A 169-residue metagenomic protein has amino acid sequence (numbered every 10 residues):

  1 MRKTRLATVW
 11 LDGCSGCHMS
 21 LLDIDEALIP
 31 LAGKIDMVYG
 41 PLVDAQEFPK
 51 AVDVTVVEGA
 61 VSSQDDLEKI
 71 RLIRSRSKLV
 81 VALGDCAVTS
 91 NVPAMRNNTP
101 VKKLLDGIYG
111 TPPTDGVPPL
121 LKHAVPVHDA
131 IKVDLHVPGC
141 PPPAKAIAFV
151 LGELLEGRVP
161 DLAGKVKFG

Functional and structural regions predicted by a protein language model:
M1-G169: Iron-sulfur-associated redox domains of electron-transfer enzymes in respiratory and anaerobic energy metabolism
